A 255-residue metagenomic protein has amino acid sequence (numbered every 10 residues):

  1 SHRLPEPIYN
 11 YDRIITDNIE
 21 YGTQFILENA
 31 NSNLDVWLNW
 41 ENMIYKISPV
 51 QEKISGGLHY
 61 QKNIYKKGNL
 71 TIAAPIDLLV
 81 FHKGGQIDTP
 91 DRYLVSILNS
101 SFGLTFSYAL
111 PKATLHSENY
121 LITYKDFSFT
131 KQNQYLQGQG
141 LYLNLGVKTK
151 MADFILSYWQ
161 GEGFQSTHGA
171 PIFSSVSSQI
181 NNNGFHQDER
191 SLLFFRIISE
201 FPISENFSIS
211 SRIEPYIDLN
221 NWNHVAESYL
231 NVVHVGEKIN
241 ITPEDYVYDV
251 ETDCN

Functional and structural regions predicted by a protein language model:
S1-Q61: Surface-exposed coil loops of outer-membrane beta-barrel proteins
N33-W37, P49, G57-N255: Exposed, low-structure sequence patches enriched in small/polar residues
